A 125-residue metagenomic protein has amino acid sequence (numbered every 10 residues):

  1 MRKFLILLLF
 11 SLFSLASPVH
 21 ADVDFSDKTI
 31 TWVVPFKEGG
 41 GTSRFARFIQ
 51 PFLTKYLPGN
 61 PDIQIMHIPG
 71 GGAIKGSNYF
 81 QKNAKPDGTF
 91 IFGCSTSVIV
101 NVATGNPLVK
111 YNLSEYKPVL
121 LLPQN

Functional and structural regions predicted by a protein language model:
M1-F4: Positively charged n-region of N-terminal signal peptides that target proteins for export
I6-S14: Bacterial N-terminal signal peptides
L8, S95, P123: Residues that line or immediately flank small-molecule/substrate-binding pockets and catalytic motifs
L15-A21: Bacterial Sec-dependent signal peptides at the C-terminal "C-region" and cleavage site
S17, V119-N125: Short, intrinsically disordered, charge-balanced linker/junction segments flanking boundaries in proteins
A21-L120: N-terminal (or domain-start) structured segment
